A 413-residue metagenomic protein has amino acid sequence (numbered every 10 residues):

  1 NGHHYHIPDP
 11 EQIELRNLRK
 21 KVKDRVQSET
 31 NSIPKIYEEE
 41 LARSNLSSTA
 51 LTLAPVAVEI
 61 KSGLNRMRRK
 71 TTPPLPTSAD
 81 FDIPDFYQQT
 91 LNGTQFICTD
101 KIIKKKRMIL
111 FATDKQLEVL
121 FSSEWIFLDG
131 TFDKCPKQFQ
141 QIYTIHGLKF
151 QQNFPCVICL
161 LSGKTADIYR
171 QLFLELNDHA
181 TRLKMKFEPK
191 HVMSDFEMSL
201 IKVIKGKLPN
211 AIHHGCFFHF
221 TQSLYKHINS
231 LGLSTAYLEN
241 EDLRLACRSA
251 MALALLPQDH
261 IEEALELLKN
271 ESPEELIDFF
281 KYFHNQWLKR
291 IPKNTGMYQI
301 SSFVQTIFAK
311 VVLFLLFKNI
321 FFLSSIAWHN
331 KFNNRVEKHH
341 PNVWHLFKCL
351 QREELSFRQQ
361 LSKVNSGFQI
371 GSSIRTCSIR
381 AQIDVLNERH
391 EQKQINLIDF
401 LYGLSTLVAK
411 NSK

Functional and structural regions predicted by a protein language model:
N1-Q88, I168-Y169, H227, G232: DNA- and nucleic-acid-binding/regulatory domain cores of transcription factors and nucleic-acid enzymes
H3-H4, L41, K115-Q116, T131-D133 (+5 more regions): Conserved beta-strand elements of beta-rich interaction domains across eukaryotes, especially beta-propellers
I13-K20, G147-C156, T181, P257-E263: Surface-exposed beta-strand-to-loop junctions that form interaction patches on eukaryotic regulatory domains
R25-N31, D133-P136, L160-A166, T306 (+2 more regions): Conserved, non-catalytic sequence blocks in retroelement Pol enzymes and Pol-derived host proteins
K35, E40, S44-N45, A180-S378 (+2 more regions): Extended amphipathic alpha-helical interaction segments
D85-P155, S162-D167: An active-site-proximal beta-strand-loop segment
I158-M185: Active-site beta-loop-alpha junctions of metal-dependent nucleic acid enzymes, especially the RNase H-like/DDE
A381-K413: C-terminal helix/juxtamembrane-tail motif
